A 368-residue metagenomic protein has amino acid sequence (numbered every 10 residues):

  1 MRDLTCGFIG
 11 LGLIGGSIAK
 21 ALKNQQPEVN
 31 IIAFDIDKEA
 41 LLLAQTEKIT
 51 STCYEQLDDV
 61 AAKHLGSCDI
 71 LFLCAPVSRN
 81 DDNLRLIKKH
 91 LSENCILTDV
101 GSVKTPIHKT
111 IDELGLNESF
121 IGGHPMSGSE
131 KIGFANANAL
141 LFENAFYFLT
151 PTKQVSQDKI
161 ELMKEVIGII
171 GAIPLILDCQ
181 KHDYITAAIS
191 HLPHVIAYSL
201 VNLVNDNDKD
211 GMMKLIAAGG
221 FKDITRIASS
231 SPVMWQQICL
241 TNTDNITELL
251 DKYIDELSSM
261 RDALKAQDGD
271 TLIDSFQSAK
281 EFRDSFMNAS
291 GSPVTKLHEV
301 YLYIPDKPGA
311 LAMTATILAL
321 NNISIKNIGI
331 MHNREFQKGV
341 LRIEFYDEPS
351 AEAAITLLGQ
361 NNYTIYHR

Functional and structural regions predicted by a protein language model:
M1-Q56, A61-L65: NAD(P)+-binding Rossmann beta1-loop-alpha1 motif at the extreme N-terminus of oxidoreductases
D58-L91, C95-I96: Rossmann-like NAD(P)-binding element
N83-F134: Rossmann-like NAD(P)(H) cofactor-binding subdomain of soluble oxidoreductases
S119-S156: Active-site capping/gating segments
L141-S229: Internal alpha-helical scaffold of NAD(P)-dependent oxidoreductase catalytic cores
D210-A279: Interdomain hinge/lid region at the active-site interface of Rossmann-like NAD(P)-dependent oxidoreductases
F282-R368: A conserved regulatory-domain signal marking ACT and ACT-like small-molecule sensing domains and adjacent regulatory
